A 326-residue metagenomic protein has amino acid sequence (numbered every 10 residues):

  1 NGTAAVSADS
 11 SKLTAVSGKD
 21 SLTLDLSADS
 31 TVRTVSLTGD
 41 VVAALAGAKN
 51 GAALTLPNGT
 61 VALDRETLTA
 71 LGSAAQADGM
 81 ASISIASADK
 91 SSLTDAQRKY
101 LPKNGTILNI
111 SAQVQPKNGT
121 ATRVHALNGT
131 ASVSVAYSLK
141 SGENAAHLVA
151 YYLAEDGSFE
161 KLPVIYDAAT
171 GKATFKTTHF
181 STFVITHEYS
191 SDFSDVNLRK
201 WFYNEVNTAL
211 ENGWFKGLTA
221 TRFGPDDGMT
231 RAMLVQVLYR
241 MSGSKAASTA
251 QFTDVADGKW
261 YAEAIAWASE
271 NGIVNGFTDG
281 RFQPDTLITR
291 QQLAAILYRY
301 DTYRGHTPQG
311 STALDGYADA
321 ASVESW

Functional and structural regions predicted by a protein language model:
N1-D156: Proteolytic processing hotspots in large secreted/extracellular or virion-associated proteins and select intracellular
V6, L24, T120-H125, G171-T178 (+2 more regions): Generic recognition of long tandem-repeat/solenoid scaffolds
S27-D29, G59, I165, K176-S181: Secondary-structure transition/turn motif
L56, L63, V135-L139, T177 (+3 more regions): Hydrophobic residues in beta-strands and at strand termini
V124-A131, D167-V184, W260-A264: Extracellular interaction modules
A154-A168: Solvent-exposed beta-strand/loop surfaces of large extracellular or lumenal domains
P163, T178-Y203, E211, K216-A264 (+2 more regions): Feature responds to low-complexity, polar/acidic, surface-exposed segments characteristic of secreted/exported proteins
